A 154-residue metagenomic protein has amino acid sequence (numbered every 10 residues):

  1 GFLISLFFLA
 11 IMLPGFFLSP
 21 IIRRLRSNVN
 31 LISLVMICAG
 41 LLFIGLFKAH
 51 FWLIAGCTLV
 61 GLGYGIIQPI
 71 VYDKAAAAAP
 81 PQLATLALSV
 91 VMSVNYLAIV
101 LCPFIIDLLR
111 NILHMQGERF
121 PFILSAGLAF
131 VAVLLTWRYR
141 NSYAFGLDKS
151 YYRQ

Functional and structural regions predicted by a protein language model:
G1-A10: Loop-to-transmembrane helix entry
L13-S27, R110: Helix-to-loop junctions at the C-terminal end of transmembrane segments in multipass secondary transporters
N28-F43: Structural signature of the two symmetry-related core transmembrane helices
L46-G56: Helix-loop junctions at membrane interfaces in 12-TM secondary transporters
I66-A79: Intracellular juxtamembrane helix-capping segments at the cytosolic ends of symmetry-related transmembrane helices
P81-H114: A late C-terminal transmembrane helix in Major Facilitator Superfamily
L108-L128: A membrane-interface helix-boundary motif in multi-pass transporters
I123-Q154: Multi-pass alpha-helical transporter architecture, strongest for 12-TM Major Facilitator/SLC carriers used
